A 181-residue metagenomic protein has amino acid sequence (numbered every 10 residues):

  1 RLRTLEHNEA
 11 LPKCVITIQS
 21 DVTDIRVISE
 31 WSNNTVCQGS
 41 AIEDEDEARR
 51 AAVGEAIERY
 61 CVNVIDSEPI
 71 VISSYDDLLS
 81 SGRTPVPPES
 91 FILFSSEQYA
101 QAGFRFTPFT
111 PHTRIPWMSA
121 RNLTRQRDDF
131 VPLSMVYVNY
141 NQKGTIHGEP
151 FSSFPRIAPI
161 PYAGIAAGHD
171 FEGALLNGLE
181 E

Functional and structural regions predicted by a protein language model:
R1-E181: Helix-coil modules at protein/domain termini and other flexible surface or pore-lining loops, especially C-terminal
